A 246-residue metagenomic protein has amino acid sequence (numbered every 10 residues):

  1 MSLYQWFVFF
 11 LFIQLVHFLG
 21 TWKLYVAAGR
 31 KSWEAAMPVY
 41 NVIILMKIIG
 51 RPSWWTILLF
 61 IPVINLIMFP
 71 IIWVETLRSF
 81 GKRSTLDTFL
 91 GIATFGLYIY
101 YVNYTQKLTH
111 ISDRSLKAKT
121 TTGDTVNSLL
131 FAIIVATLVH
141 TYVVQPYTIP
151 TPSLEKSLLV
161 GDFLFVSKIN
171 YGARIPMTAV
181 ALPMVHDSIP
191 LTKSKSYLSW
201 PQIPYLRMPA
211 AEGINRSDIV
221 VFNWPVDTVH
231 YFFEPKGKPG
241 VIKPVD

Functional and structural regions predicted by a protein language model:
M1-F9: Feature marks short, highly hydrophobic, charge-poor N-terminal signal-anchor/signal peptide-like helices that anchor
S2-L3, S32-V39, K119-V126, E212: Phosphate-binding glycine-rich loops and adjacent basic patches that engage nucleotide phosphates, nucleic-acid
Q5-W6, H17-G20, G123-L129: A broad, low-specificity signal for short, low-complexity segments enriched in glycine/proline and polar/charged
L11-I111, V143: Membrane-cytosol interface at the C-terminal ends of transmembrane alpha helices in small multi-pass membrane proteins
S115-D246: Extended hydrophobic leader/signal-anchor segments used for secretion and membrane insertion
